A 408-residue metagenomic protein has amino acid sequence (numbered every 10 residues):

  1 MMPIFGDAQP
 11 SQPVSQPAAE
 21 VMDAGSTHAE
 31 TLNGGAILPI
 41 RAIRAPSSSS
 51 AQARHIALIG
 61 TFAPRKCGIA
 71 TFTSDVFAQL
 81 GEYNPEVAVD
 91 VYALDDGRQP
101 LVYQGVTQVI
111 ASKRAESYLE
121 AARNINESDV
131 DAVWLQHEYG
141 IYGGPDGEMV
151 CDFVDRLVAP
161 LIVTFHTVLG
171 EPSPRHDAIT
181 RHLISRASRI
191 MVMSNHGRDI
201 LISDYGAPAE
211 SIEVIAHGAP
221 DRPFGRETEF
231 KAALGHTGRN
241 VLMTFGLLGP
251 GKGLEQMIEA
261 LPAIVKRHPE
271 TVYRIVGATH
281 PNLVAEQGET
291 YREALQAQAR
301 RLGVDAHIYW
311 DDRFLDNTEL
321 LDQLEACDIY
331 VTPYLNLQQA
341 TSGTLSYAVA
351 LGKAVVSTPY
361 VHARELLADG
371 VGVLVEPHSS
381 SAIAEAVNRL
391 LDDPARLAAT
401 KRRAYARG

Functional and structural regions predicted by a protein language model:
L58, H236-K252, I258-L261, R274-V276: Conserved donor-binding/catalytic core segment of Leloir-type glycosyltransferases
S188, H307, D322-Q339, K353: Acidic donor-binding loop of glycosyltransferase active sites
H196, G218, T279: Carbohydrate-associated surface elements
F224-H236, V241: A short helix/loop element that forms part of the nucleotide-sugar donor recognition site in Leloir-type
E286-F314, T318: Nucleotide-activated donor-binding/catalytic signature segment of Leloir-type glycosyltransferases, i.e., the conserved
V349-A350, A354-S357: Short hydrophobic beta-strand element within catalytic cores of glycosyltransferases and related nucleotide-activated
D369, V373-S380, R389-P394: Conserved acidic donor-binding segment of nucleotide-sugar-dependent glycosyltransferases
R396-G408: A short, well-ordered alpha-helix in the C-terminal region of glycosyltransferases
